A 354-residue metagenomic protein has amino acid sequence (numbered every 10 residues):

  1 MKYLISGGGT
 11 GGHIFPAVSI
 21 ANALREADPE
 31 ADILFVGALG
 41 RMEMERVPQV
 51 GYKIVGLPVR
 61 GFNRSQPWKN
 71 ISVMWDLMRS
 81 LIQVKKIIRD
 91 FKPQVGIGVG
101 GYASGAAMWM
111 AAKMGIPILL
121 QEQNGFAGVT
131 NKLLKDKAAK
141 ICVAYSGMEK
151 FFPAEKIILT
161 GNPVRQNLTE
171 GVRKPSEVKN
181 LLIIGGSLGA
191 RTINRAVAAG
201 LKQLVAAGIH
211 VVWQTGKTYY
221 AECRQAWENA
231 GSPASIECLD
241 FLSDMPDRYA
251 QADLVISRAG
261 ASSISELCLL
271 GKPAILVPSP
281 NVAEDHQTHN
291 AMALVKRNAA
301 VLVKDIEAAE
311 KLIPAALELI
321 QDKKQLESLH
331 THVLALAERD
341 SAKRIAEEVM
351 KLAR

Functional and structural regions predicted by a protein language model:
Y3-G7, E30-D76, L81, K217 (+1 more regions): Conserved nucleotide-sugar phosphate-binding/catalytic loop shared by glycosyltransferases and other
I5, L34, K53, A112-G171: Active-site-proximal region of nucleotide-activated glycan assembly enzymes, centered on histidine/acidic-rich loops
R41, R46, V50, V172-V255 (+3 more regions): Donor-nucleotide binding loops and adjacent catalytic segments primarily of GT-B fold Leloir glycosyltransferases
Q83-I97, A103-L119, K132-D136: Glycosyltransferases and closely related glycan-assembly transferases that use nucleotide-activated donors
P93-V95, A250-S265, K272-P273: Acidic donor-binding loop of glycosyltransferase active sites
S257, P273-E284: Short hydrophobic beta-strand element within catalytic cores of glycosyltransferases and related nucleotide-activated
Q325-R339: A short, well-ordered alpha-helix in the C-terminal region of glycosyltransferases
R339-R354: C-terminal alpha-helical cap of glycosyltransferases
